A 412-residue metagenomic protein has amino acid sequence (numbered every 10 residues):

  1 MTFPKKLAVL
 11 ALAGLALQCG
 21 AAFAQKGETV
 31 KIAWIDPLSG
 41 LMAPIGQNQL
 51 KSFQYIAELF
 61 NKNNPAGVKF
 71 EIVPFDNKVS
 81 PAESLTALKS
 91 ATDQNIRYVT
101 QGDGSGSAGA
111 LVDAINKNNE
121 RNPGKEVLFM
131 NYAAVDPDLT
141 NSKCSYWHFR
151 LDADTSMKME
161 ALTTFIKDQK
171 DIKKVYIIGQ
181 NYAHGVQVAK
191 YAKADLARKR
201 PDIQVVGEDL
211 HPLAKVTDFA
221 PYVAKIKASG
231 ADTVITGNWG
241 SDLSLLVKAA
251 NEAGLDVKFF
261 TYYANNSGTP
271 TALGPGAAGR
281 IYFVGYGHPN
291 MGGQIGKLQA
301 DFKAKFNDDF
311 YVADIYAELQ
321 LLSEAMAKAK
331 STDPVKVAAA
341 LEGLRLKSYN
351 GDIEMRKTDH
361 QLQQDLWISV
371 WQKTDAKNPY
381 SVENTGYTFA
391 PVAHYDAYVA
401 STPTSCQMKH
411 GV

Functional and structural regions predicted by a protein language model:
M1-K31, D93, S405, K409-V412: Short, low-complexity disordered leader/linker segments with a strong preference for bacterial N-terminal type II
T29, P44-K51, N63-L139, L151 (+1 more regions): Beta-alpha junction/loop-to-helix N-cap segments that form part of ligand/metal-binding clefts
T29-S52, F75-A82, D103-G104, I178-Q187 (+1 more regions): Extracytoplasmic "Venus flytrap"
V30, R345, Y349-V412: Solvent-exposed, acidic/polar segments of extracytosolic/periplasmic ligand-binding ectodomains
M42-A66, Y191-R198: Short, polar/charged alpha-helical segment
E83-T86, P137-D138, Y146-G254, G287-K297: Extracellular/periplasmic Venus flytrap/periplasmic-binding protein
A91-S105, N122-Y132, K174-G179, G230-G240 (+4 more regions): Periplasmic-binding protein-like
S145, V247-L319, A327-T332, N384-G411: Extracellular/periplasmic periplasmic-binding protein-like sensory domains
